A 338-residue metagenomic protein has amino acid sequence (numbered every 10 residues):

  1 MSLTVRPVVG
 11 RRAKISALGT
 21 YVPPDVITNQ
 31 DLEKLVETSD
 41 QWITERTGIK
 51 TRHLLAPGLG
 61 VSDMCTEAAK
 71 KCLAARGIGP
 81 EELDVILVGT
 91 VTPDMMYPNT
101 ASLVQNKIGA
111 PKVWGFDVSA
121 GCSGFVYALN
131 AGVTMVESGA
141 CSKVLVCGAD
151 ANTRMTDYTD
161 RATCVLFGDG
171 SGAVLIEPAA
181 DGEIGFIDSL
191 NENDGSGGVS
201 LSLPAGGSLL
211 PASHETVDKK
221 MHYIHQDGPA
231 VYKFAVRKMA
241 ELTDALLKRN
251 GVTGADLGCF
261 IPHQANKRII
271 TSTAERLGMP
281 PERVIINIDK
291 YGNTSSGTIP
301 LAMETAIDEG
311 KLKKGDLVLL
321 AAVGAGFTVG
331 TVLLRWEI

Functional and structural regions predicted by a protein language model:
S2-P57, D160-K233, R237, E241 (+2 more regions): Condensing-enzyme catalytic core mediating Claisen C-C bond formation in acyl metabolism
I15-A17, P57-S119, V126, R249-R276: Conserved beta-ketoacyl condensing-enzyme motif
Y21, G89-D94, A120-S123, G148-T153 (+4 more regions): Acidic, glycine-rich active-site loops and adjacent beta-strand->loop/helix elements that engage anionic groups
T38-S39, V61-R76, T100, F234-R249 (+1 more regions): Short, well-ordered amphipathic alpha-helical segments that serve as non-catalytic structural scaffolds within diverse
W42-D63, V91-V144, E275-M303: Conserved catalytic cysteine-centered active-site region of acyl-thioester-dependent Claisen-condensing enzymes
E137-S171: Flexible, glycine-rich active-site loops centered on histidine and acidic residues that chelate a metal or position
T216-I288: A contiguous, well-structured pocket-lining segment that forms one wall/lid of small-molecule binding clefts in soluble
L301-A321, F327-I338: Catalytic phosphate/nucleotide-handling subdomain of diverse soluble enzymes
